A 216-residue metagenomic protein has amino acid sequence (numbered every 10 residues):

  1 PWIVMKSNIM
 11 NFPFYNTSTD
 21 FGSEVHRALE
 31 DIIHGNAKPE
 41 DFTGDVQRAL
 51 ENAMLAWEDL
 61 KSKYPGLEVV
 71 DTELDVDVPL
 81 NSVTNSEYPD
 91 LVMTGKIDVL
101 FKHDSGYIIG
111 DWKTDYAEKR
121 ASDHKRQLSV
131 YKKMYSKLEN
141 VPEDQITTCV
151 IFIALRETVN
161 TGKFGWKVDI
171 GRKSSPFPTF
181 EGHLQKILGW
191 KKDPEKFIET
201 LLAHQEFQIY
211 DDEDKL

Functional and structural regions predicted by a protein language model:
P1-G35: Charged, glycine-rich intrinsically disordered N-terminal tails and low-complexity linkers that flank
S7-N11, D31-P39, P194-F197, L201-Q208: Short loop/turn hinge sites at secondary-structure boundaries
M10-N11, Y15, V83-L91, G165-G171: Short, polar loop/linker segments at the starts of domains and inter-domain junctions
T17-F21, A117-K125: Active-site metal-coordination segments of metallo-dependent hydrolases
A28-D115, K119, K137-T147, T158: Catalytic cores of nuclease domains that cleave nucleic-acid phosphodiester backbones
N81, Y135-L216: Metal-dependent nuclease catalytic regions and adjoining charged, substrate-binding loops involved in nucleic-acid end
K125-K137: An active-site-proximal "capping" alpha-helix that borders the catalytic cofactor pocket
